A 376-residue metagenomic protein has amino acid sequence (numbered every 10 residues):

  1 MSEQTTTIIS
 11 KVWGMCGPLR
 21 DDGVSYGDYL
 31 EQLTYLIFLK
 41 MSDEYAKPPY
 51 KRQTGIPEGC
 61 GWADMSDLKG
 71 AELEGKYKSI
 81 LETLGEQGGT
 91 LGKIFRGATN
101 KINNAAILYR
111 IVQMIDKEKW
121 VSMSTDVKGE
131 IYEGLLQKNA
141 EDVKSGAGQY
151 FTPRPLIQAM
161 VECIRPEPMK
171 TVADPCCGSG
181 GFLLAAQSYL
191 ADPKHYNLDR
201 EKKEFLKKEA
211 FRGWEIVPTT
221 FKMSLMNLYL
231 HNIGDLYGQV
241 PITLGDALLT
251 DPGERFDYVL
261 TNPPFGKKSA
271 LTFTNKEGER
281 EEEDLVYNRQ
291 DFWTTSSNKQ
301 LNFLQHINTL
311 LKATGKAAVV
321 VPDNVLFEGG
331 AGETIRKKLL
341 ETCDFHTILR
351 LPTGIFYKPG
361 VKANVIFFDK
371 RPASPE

Functional and structural regions predicted by a protein language model:
M1-P168, L236-A247, R350-G354, P375-E376: Non-catalytic, mostly N-terminal accessory regions of nucleic-acid modification and defense proteins
G17-L19, K117, S145, L206-F211 (+2 more regions): Glycine- and acidic
E31, F205, P252, D257 (+2 more regions): A short, structural micro-pattern
G146-T261, G266-A270, E277-E279, L301 (+4 more regions): Conserved S-adenosyl-L-methionine
R255, R350-T353, K362-A363: Short beta-alpha junctions and helix-cap segments that line functional grooves
A270, T274, F356-E376: Flexible, glycine-/basic-rich loop-and-beta segments that form/coincide with the SAM-dependent methyltransferase
E281-L311: Glycine-rich S-adenosyl-L-methionine
L311-A317: Short glycine-dipeptide loop
